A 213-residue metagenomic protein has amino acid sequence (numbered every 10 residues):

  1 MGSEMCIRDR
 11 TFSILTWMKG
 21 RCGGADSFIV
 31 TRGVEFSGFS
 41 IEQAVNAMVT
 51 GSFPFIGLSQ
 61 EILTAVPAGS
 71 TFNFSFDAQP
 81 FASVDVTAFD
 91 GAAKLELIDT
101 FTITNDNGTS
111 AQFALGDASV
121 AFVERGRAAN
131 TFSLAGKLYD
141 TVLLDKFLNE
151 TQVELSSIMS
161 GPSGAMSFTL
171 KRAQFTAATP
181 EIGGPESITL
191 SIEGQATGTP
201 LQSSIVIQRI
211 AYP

Functional and structural regions predicted by a protein language model:
M1-P213: Signature of extracytoplasmic/envelope-associated structural regions
